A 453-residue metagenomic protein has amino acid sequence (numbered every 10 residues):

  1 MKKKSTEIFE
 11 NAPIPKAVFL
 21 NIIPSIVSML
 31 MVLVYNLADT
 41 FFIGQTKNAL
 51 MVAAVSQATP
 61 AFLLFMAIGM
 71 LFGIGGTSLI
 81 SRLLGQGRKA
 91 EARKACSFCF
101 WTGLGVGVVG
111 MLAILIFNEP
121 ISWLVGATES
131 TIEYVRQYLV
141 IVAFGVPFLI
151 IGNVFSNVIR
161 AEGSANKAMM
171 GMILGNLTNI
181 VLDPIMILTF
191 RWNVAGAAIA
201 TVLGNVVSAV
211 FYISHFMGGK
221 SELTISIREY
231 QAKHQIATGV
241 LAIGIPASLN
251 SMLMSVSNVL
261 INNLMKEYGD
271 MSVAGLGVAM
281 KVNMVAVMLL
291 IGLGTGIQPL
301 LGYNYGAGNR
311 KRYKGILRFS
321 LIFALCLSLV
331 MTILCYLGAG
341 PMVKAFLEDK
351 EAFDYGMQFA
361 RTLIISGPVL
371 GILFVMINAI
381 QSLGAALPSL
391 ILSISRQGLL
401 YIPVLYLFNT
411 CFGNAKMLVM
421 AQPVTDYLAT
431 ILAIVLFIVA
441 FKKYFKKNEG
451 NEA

Functional and structural regions predicted by a protein language model:
M1-I22, I80-G145, T189-I245, L301-S366 (+1 more regions): Short alpha-helical transmembrane segments in multi-pass integral membrane proteins
F9-T46, P60-G75, L79, L83 (+6 more regions): N-terminal transmembrane alpha-helices
L20-D39, I141, G175, G204-S208 (+4 more regions): Transmembrane helical elements of multi-pass membrane transporters/channels
S28, V32, N36-I43, M66-G73 (+18 more regions): Alpha-helical transmembrane segments and their lipid-water interface positions in multi-pass membrane proteins
L30, V34-A53, S122-E129, I185-W192 (+4 more regions): Helix-terminus/linker motif at the lipid-water interface of multi-pass membrane proteins
K47-P60, L139, A198, D270-V285 (+2 more regions): Small-residue hotspots at the loop-to-helix junctions and early N-terminal turns of transmembrane alpha-helices
V52-L112, L149-A168, N262, G275-A339 (+1 more regions): Small-residue-rich hydrophobic transmembrane alpha-helices
G73, V142-R160, A168-N176, A197-V210 (+4 more regions): Short runs within selected transmembrane alpha-helices of multi-pass transporters and secretion channels
